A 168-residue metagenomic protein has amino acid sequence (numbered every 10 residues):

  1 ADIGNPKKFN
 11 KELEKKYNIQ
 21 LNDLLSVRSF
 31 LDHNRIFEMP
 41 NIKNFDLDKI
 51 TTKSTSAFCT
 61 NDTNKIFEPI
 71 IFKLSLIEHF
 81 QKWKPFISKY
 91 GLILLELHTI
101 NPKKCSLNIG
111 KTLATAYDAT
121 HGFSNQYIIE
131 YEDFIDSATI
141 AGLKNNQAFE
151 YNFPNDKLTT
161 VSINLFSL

Functional and structural regions predicted by a protein language model:
A1-R28: S-adenosyl-L-methionine
G4-K8, H33-E38, I100-C105, P154-T160: Flexible loop/turn segments at secondary-structure boundaries
K16-Y17, S137-L168: Core SAM-dependent methyltransferase catalytic element
V27-S75, I100-K103: Mobile active-site "lid"/loop adjacent to the S-adenosyl-L-methionine
T52-S56, I87-I93: Short glycine-dipeptide loop
S75-F86, G122-N146: Short alpha-helix
K111-H121, Y127-D133, A148-P154: Extended alpha-helical interface modules used as scaffolds for assembling large macromolecular complexes
